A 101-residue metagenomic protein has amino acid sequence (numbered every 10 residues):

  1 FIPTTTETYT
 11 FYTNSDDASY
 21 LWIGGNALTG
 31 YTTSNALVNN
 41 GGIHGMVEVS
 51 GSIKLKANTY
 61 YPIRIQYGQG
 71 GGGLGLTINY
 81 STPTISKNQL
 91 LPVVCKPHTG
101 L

Functional and structural regions predicted by a protein language model:
F1-L101: Acidic/polar, compositionally biased interaction segments
